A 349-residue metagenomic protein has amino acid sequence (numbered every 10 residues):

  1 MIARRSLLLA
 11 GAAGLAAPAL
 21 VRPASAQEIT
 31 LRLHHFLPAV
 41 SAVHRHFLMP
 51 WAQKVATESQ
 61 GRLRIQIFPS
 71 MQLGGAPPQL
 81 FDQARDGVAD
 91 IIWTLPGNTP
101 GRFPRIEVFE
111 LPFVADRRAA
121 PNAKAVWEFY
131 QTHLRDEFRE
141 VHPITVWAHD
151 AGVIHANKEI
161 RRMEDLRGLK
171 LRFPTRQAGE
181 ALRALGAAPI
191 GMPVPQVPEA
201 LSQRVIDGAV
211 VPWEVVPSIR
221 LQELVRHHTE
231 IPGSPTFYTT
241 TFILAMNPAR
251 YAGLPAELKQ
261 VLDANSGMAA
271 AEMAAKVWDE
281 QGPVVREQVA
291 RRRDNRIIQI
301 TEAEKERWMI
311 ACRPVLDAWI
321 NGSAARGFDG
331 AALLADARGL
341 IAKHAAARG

Functional and structural regions predicted by a protein language model:
I2, S6-P18, S25-A120, D136-G349: N-terminal secretory/targeting leader peptides
R118-Q131: A gly/proline- and charged-residue-enriched helix-loop-helix capping module
